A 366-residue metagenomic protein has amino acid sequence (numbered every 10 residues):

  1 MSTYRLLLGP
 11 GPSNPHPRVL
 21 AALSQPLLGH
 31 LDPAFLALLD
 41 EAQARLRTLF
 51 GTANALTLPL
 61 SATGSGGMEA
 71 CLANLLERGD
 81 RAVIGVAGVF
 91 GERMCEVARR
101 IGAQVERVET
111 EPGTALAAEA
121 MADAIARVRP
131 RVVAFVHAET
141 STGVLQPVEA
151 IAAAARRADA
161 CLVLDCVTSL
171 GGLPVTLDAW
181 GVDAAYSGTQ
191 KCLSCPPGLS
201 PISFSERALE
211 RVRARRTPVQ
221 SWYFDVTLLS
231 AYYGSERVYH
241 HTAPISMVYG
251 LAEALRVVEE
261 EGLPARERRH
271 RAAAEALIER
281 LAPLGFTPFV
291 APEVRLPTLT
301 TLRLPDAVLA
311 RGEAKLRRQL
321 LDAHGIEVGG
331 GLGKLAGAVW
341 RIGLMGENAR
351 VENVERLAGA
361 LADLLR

Functional and structural regions predicted by a protein language model:
Y4-S61, S65: A glycine-/small-polar-enriched, mobile loop at the entrance of the PLP active site in fold-type I
R5, K334, A338-R366: PLP-dependent enzyme catalytic core of the Aspartate aminotransferase-like
N14-P15, Q190-E279, P283: Active-site C-terminal subdomain of aminotransferase-like
A55-V83, A87, G91-C95: Conserved beta-loop-alpha segment that forms the PLP phosphate-binding cup at the N-terminus of a helix
A115-G171, A184, C192: Active-site phosphate-binding strand-loop segment of PLP-dependent enzymes
L177-Q190, S200: Conserved active-site segment immediately N-terminal to the catalytic lysine that forms the internal aldimine
T287-A323: Conserved PLP-binding catalytic core of the aspartate aminotransferase-like
